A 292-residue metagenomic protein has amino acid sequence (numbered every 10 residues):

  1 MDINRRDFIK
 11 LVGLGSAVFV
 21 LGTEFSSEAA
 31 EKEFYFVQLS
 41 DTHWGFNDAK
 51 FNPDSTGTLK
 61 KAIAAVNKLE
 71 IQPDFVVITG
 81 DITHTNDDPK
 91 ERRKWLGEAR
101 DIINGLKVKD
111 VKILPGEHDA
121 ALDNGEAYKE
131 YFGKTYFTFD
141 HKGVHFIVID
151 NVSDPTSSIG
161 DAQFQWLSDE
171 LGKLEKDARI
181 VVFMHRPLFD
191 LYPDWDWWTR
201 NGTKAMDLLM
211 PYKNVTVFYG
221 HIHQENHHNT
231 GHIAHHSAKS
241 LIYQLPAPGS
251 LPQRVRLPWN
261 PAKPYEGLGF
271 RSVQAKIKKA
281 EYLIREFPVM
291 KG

Functional and structural regions predicted by a protein language model:
M1, D7-S27: N-terminal export signals
L11, E24-R93, L191: N-terminal active-site segment of His-dependent metallophosphoesterases
V18, G22, G57-K60, W197-Y212: Short, motif-level signal for alpha-helix interfacial/capping segments enriched in acidic residues and aromatics/proline
L39-S40, V76-G80, V111-E117, V182-M184 (+2 more regions): Active-site neighborhood of phospho(di)ester-bond hydrolases with catalytic His/Asp-centered motifs
T42-G45, I82-T85, E117-A121, V152-P155 (+3 more regions): Solvent-exposed loop/turn segments at secondary-structure junctions within structured extracellular/periplasmic domains
D88-R179, T199-T216, H228-K239, Y243-L283: Extended active-site neighborhood of metal-dependent phosphoesterases/phosphodiesterases
E175-L191: Short acidic, glycine-rich surface-loop motifs adjacent to enzyme active sites
I284-G292: C-terminal/domain-terminus segments
